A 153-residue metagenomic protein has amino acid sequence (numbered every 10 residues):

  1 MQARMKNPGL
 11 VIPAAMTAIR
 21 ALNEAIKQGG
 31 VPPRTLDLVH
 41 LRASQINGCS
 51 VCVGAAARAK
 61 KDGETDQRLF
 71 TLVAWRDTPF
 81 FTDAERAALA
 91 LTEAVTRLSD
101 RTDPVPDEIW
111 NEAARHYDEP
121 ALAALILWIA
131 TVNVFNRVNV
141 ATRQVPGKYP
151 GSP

Functional and structural regions predicted by a protein language model:
M1-P153: Hydrophobic alpha-helical segments
